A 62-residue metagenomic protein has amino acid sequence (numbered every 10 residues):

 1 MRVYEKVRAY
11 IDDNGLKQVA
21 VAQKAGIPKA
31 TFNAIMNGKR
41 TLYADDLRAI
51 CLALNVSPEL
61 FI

Functional and structural regions predicted by a protein language model:
M1-K17: A short, Lys/Arg-rich alpha-helix, primarily the initiator
Q18, K29, A44-L47: Helix-turn-helix DNA-binding elements, focusing on the entry/boundary residues of the two helices that contact DNA
V19, A30-N33, E59: Key DNA-contact positions within bacterial/archaeal DNA-binding proteins
V21-A22, I50: Short alpha-helical "recognition helix" segments of helix-turn-helix
I27-L42: Recognition helix of helix-turn-helix/homeodomain-like DNA-binding domains that insert into the DNA major groove
K39-L52: Short, basic-rich loop-to-helix N-cap that marks the start of a DNA-contacting helix
N55-I62: Short C-terminal boundary/hinge segments that cap the last helix of small helical domains
